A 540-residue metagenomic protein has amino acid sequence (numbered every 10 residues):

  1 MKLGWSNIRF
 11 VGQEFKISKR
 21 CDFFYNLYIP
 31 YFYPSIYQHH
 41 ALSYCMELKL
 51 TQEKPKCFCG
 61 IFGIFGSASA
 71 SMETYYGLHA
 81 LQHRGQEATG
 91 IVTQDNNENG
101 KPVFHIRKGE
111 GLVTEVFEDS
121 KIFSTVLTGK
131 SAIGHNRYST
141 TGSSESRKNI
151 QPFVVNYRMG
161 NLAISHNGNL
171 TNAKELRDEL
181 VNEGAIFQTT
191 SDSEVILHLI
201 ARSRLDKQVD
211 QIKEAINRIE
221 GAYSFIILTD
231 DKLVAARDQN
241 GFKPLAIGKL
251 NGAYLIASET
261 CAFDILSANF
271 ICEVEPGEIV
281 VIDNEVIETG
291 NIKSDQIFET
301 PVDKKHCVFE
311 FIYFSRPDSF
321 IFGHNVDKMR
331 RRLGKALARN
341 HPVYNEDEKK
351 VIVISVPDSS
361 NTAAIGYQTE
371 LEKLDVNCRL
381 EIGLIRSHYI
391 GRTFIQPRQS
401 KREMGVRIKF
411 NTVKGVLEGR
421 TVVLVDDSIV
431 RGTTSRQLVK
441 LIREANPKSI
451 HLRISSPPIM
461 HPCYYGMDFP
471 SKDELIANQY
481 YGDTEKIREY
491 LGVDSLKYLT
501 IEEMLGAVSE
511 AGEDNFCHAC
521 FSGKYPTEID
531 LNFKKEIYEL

Functional and structural regions predicted by a protein language model:
Y44-P276, V281-V351, V356, S449: Conserved short alpha-helical segments that host acidic/polar catalytic motifs at enzyme active sites
A185, L205-D206, P342-K349, E370-L380 (+2 more regions): Secondary-structure transition/capping motifs at alpha-helix termini and the adjoining loop/turn into the next element
T189, E194, V376-T393, Y490-V508: A conserved beta-strand->alpha-helix junction
I216, D231-K232, S267-E273, K440-L540: PRPP-dependent phosphoribosyltransferase catalytic core
V353, S360-Y367, L371, L380 (+1 more regions): Extended, hydrophobic alpha-helical segments in both membrane/secreted and soluble proteins
E372-T421, T433, M460-P470: Short, glycine/charge-rich flexible loops or terminal/linker lids adjacent to PRPP-binding catalytic cores
T412, R420-Q437, N478-L491: Phosphate/diphosphate-binding loops
